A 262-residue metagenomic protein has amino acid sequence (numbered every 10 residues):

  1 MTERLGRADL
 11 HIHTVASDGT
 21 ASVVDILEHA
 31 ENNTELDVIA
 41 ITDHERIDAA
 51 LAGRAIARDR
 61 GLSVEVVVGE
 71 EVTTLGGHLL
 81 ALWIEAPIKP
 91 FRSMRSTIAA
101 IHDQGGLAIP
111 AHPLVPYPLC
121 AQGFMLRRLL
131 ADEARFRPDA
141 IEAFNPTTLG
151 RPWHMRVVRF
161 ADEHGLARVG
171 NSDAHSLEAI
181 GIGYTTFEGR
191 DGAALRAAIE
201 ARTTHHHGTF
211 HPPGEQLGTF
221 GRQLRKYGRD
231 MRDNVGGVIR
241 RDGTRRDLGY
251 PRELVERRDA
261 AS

Functional and structural regions predicted by a protein language model:
M1-N32, D48-R54, G61, V72-I88 (+2 more regions): Charged catalytic cores and adjacent phosphate/nucleic-acid-binding surfaces used for phosphate/nucleic-acid chemistry
V38-T42, E142-A143: Short catalytic-loop micro-motif centered on adjacent basic/acidic residues
E45: Acidic, metal/ion-coordinating pockets
I109-L119: Aromatic-lined carbohydrate-recognition surfaces of secreted/lumenal glycan-active proteins
